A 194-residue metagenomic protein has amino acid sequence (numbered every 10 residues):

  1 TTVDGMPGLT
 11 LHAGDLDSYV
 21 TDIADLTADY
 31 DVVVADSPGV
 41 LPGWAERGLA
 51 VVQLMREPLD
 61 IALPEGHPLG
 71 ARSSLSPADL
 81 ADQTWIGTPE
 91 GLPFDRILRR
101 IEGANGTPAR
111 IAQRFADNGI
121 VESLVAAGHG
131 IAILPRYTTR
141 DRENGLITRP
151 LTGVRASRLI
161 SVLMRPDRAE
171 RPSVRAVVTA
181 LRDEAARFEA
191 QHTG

Functional and structural regions predicted by a protein language model:
T1-P42: Central regulatory/effector-binding core of bacterial HTH transcription factors
G8, W44-V52, E57, G119-D167: Beta-alpha-beta core module
G8-D17, G87-T88, P108-D117: Short beta-strand-to-loop elements that line the ligand-binding cleft of bilobed periplasmic-binding protein-like
D17, V32-V40, P64-E65, D117 (+1 more regions): Beta->alpha turn/N-cap motifs
P42, Q83-N105: Secondary-structure junction motif
A45-L59, L63-W85: Flexible hinge/capping segments at coil-to-helix
R149-T193: A late-sequence structural motif
